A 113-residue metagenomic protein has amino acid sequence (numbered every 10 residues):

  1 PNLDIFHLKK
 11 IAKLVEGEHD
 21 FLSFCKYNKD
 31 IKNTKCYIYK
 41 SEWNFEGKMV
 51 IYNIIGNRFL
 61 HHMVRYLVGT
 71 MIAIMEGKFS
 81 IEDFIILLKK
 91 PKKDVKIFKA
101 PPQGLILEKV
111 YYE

Functional and structural regions predicted by a protein language model:
P1-E113: Structured-RNA-binding interfaces characteristic of tRNA pseudouridine synthases
